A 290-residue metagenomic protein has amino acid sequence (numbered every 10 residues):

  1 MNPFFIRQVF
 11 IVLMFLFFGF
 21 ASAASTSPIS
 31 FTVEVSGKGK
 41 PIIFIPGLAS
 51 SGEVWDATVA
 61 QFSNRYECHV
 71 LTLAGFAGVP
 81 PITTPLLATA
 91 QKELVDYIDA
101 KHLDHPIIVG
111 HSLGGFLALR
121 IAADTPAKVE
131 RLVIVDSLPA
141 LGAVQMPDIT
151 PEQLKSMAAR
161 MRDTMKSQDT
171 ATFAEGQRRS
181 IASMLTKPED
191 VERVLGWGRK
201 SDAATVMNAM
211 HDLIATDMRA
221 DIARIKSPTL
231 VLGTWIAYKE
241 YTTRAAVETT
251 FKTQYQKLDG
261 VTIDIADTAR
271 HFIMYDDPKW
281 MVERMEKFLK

Functional and structural regions predicted by a protein language model:
M1-I43, S63-E67, K92, G260-T262 (+2 more regions): Alpha/beta-hydrolase fold catalytic core
I29, S36, H69-V109, L113 (+1 more regions): Active-site loop/oxyanion-hole signature of alpha/beta-hydrolase fold enzymes
V35-P80: Conserved HGGG/HGGXW glycine-rich cap/lid loop of the alpha/beta-hydrolase fold
D104-M146: Conserved hydrolase catalytic core segment
L132-S167: Flexible "cap/lid" loop of the alpha/beta hydrolase fold
A143-Q145, I149, T164-D221: Conserved alpha/beta-hydrolase catalytic His-Asp/Glu region
T229-A269: Conserved loop-alpha-helix segment in the C-terminal half of the alpha/beta-hydrolase fold that carries the catalytic
A266-P278, V282: Catalytic histidine-centered segment of alpha/beta-hydrolase-like enzymes
